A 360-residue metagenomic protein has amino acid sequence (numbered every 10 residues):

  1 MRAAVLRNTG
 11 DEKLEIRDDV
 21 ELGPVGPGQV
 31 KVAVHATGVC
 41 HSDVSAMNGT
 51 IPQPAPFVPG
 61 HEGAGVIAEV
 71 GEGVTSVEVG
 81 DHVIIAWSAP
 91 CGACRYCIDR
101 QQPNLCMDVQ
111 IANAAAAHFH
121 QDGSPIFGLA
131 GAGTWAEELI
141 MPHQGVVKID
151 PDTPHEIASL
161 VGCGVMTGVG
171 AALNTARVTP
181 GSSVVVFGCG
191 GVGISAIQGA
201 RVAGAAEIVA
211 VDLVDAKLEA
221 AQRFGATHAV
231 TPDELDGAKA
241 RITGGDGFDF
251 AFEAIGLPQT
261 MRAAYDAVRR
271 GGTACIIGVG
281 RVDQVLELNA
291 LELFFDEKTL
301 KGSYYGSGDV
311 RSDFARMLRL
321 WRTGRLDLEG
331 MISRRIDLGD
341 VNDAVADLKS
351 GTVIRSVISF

Functional and structural regions predicted by a protein language model:
M1-A3, R262-D266, R311-F360: C-terminal hydrophobic helical "lid"/dimerization subdomain of Rossmann-like NAD(P)H-dependent oxidoreductases
G23-T37, M47-I98, P103-N104, A130 (+1 more regions): Glycine-rich beta-strand-centered segment in the early N-terminal region that forms part of a ligand/cofactor-binding
P27, S76-V79, T167, P180 (+1 more regions): Short, flexible surface segments
G80, G181, A226, G247-F248 (+2 more regions): Local beta-strand N-terminus motif with an aromatic residue
H82-V83, E137, Q144-V146, D150-G237: Mid-domain Rossmann-like dinucleotide-binding core that forms the NAD(H)/NADP(H) cofactor-binding site
A86-Q144: Cysteine-cluster motifs in flexible loop/terminal segments that predominantly coordinate metals
A176-V178, E219-T299: Glycine-rich cofactor phosphate-binding loops and adjacent beta1-alpha1 units of small-molecule cofactor enzyme domains
R241, G245, V282-R334, N342-D343: C-terminal substrate-binding/catalytic core of Rossmann-like NAD(P)-dependent dehydrogenases/reductases
